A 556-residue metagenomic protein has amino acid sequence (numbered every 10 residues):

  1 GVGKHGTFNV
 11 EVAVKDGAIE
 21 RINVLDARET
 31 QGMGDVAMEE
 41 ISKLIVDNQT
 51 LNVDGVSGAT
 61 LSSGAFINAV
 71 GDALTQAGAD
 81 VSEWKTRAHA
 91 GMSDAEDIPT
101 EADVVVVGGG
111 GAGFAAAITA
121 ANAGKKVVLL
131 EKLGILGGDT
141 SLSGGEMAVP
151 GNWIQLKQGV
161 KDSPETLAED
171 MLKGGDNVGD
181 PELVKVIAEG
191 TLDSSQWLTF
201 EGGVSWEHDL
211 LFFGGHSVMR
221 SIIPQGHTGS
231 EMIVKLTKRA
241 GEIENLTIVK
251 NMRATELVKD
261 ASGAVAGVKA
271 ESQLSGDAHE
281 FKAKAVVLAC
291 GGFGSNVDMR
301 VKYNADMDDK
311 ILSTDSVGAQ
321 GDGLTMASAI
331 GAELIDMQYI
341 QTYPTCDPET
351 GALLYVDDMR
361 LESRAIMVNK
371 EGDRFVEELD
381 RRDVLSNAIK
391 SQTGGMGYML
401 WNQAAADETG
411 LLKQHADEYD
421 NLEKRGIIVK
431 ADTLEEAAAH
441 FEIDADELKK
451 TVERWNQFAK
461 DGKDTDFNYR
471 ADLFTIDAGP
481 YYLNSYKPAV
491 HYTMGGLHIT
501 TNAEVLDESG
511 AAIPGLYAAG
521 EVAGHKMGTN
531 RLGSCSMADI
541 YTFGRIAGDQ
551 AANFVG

Functional and structural regions predicted by a protein language model:
G1-A88: Active-site- and interface-proximal helix/loop "cap" or "latch" segments in soluble metabolic and energy-transducing
L44-D47, N52, G394-Y482, Q550 (+1 more regions): Helix-rich C-terminal "cap"/substrate-channel and partner-interaction subdomain that packs against the flavin-binding
P99-L129, A552: N-terminal Rossmann-like FAD-binding beta1-loop-alpha1 element of flavoenzymes
K126, I135-T247, N251-A254, A365-R374 (+3 more regions): Conserved N-terminal/central alpha/beta ligand/cofactor-binding core
P224-K284, L324, S328-I330: Helical element adjacent to the flavin cofactor pocket in flavoenzyme catalytic cores
E256, E447-N530: A glycine-rich dinucleotide-binding beta-alpha-beta segment and adjacent secondary-structure elements that constitute
L274-D277, F281-D347, I546: Glycine-rich loop(s) and the adjacent beta-strand/alpha-helix scaffold that form part
L324-M326, A332-I443: An anion/pyrophosphate-binding glycine-rich loop and adjacent beta-alpha core in soluble alpha-beta enzymes
